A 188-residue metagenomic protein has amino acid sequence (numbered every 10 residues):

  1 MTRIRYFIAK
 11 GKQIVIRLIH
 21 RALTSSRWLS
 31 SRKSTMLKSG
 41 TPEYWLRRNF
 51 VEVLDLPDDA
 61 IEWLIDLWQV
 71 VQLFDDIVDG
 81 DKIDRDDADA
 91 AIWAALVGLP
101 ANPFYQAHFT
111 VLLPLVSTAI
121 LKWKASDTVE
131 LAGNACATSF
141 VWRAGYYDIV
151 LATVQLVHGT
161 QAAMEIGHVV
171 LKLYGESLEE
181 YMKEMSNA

Functional and structural regions predicted by a protein language model:
M1-A188: All-alpha prenyltransferase/terpene-synthase fold signal
